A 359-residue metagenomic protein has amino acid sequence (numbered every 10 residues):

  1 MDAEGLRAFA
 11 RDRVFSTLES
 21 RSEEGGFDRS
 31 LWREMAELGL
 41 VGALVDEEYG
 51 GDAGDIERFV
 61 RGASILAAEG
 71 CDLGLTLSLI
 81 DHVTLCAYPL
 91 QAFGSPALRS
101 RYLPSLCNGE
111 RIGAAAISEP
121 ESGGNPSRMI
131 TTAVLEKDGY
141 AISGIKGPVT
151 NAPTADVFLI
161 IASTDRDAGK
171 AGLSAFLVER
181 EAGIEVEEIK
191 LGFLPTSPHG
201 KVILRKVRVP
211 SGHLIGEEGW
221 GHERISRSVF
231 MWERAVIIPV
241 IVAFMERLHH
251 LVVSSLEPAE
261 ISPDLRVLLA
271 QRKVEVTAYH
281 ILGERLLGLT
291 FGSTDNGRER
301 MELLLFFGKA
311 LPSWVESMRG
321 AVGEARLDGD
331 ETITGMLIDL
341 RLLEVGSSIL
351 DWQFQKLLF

Functional and structural regions predicted by a protein language model:
F15, E19-T150, K170-A175, S348-F359: Glycine-rich flavin
A114, I130-T132, V157-I161, A175-L177 (+1 more regions): Conserved hydrophobic/aromatic beta-strand scaffold that supports enzyme active sites
I117-E119, K146, I161-T164, L177-R180 (+3 more regions): Short, structured patches in soluble enzyme cores that scaffold and shape functional sites
S143-I184: A short core secondary-structure module
E188-H280: Glycine-rich beta->alpha junctions and the first turn(s) of the following alpha-helix
A243, A270-T277, L305-E316, R341: Generic structural signal for well-ordered, non-transmembrane alpha-helical segments in soluble/cytosolic regions
H280-G323: C-terminal hydrophobic structural anchor segments that stabilize assembly/packing rather than catalytic chemistry
L311-F359: Glycine-rich phosphate/cofactor-binding loops in nucleotide/flavin-utilizing enzymes
